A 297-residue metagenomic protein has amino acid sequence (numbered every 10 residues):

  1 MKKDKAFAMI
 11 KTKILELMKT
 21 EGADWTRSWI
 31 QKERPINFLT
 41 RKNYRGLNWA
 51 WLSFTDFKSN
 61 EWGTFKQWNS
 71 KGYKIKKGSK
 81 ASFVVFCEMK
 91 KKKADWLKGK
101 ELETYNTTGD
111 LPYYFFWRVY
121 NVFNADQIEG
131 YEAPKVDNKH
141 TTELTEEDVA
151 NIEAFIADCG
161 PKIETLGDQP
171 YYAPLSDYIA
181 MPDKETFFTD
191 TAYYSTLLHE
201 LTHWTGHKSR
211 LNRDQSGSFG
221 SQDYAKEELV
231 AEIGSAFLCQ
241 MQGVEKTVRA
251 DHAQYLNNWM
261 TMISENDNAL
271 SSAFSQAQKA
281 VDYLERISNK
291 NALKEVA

Functional and structural regions predicted by a protein language model:
M1-A297: N-terminal accessory/interface modules of nucleic-acid-binding and processing proteins
